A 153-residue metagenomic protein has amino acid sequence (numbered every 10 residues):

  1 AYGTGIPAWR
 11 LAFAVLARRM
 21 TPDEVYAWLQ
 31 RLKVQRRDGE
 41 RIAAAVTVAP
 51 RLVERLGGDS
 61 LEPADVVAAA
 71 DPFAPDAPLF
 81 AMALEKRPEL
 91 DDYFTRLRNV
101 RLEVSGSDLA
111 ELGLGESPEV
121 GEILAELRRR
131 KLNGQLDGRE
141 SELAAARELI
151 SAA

Functional and structural regions predicted by a protein language model:
A1-K86: Conserved, hydrophobic alpha-helical core segments of structured domains
P63, P75-A153: Charged substrate- and nucleic-acid-binding regions of tRNA-handling and nucleotidyl-transfer enzymes, centered on
